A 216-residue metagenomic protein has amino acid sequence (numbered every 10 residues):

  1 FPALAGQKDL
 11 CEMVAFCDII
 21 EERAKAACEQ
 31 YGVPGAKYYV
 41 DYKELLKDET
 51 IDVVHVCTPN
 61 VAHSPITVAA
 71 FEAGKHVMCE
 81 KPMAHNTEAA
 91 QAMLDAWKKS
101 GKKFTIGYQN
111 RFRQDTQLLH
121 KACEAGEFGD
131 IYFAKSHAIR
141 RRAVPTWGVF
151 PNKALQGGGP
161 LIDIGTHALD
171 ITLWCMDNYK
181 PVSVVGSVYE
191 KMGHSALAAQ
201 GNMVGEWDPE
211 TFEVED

Functional and structural regions predicted by a protein language model:
F1-G32, T172: N-terminal Rossmann-like dinucleotide-binding module
V14, A36, D52: Conserved acidic residues
F16, V54, A134: Receiver (REC) domain switch-region micro-motif
E21-E22, K103, H137: Catalytic cores of eukaryotic secretory-pathway lumenal/extracellular enzymes that build and remodel glycoconjugates
G35-Y42: Conserved SAM-binding strand-loop segment of SAM-dependent methyltransferases
V53, P59-N60, S64-R111, G126: Beta-strand-loop-alpha-helix segment that lines the small-molecule cofactor/substrate pocket of alpha/beta enzymes
N110-E213: Predominantly a Rossmann-like dinucleotide-binding segment in NAD(P)-dependent oxidoreductases
